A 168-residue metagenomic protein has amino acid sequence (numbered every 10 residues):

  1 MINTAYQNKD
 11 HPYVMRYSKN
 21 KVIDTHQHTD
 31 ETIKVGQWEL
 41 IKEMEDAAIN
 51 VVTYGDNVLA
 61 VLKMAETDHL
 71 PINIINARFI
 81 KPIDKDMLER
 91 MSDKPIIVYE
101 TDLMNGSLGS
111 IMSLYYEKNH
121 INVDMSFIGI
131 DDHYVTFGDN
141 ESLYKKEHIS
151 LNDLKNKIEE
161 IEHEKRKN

Functional and structural regions predicted by a protein language model:
A5-N168: Thiamine diphosphate
